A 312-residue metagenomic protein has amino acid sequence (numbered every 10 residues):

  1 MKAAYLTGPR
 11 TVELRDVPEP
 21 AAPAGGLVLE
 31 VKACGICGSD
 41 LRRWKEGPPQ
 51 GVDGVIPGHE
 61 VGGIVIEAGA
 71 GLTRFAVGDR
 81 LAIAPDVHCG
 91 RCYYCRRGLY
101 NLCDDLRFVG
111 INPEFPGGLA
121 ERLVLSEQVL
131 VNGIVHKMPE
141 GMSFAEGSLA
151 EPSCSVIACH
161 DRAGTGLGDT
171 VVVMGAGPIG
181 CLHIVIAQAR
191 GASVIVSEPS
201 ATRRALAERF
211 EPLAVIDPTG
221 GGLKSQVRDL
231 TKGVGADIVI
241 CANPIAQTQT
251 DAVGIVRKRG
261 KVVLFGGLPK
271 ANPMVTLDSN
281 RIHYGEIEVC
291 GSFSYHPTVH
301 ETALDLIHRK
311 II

Functional and structural regions predicted by a protein language model:
M1-G62, E121-G133: Short N-terminal strand-loop motif that marks the start of NAD(P)H/FAD-dependent oxidoreductase cofactor-binding domains
P20-C34, G47-R96, F115, P139-G141: Glycine-rich beta-strand-centered segment in the early N-terminal region that forms part of a ligand/cofactor-binding
R91-M174: NAD(P)H dinucleotide-binding glycine-rich loop of Rossmann-like/cofactor-binding domains, especially the beta1-alpha1
T170-V173, I186-D251: Adenosine-nucleotide cofactor-binding segment
G180-C181: N-terminal Rossmann-fold NAD(P) dinucleotide-binding loop
K224-R228, K270-I312: C-terminal substrate-binding/catalytic core of Rossmann-like NAD(P)-dependent dehydrogenases/reductases
V256-R257: Helix-to-beta-strand junctions that scaffold the AdoMet/dcAdoMet cofactor pocket in Class I SAM-dependent enzymes
G260-K261: Glycine-centered, small-residue-biased loops immediately flanking beta-strands in adenine/cofactor-binding cores
